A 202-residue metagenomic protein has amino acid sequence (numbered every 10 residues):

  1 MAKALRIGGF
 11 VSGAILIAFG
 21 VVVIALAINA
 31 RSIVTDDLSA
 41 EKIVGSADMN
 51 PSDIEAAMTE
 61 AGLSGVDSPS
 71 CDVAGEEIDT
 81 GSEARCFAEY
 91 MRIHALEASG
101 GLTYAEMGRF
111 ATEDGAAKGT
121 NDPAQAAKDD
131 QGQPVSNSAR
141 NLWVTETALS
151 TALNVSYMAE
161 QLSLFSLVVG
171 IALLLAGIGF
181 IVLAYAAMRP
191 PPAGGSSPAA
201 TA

Functional and structural regions predicted by a protein language model:
M1-V11, M158-A202: Juxtamembrane interface at the cytosolic side of transmembrane helices
I7-A25: Hydrophobic membrane-insertion alpha-helices, especially the h-region of bacterial N-terminal signal peptides
V21-R31, I181-M188: Transmembrane helix-loop junctions and nearby membrane-interface residues
A27-S46: Alpha-helical transmembrane signal-anchor/signal-peptide segments
G45-E146: Long, solvent-exposed extracytoplasmic domains/loops
K128-L173: Short, aromatic-rich amphipathic segments at membrane interfaces that lie adjacent to a transmembrane helix or signal
